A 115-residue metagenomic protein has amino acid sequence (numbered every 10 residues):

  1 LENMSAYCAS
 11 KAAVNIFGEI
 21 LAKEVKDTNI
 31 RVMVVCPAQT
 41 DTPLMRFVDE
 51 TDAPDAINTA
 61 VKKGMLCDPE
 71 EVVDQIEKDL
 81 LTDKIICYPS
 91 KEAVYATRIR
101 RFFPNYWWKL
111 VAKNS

Functional and structural regions predicted by a protein language model:
L1-S5: Active-site loop immediately N-terminal to the catalytic Tyr-X3-Lys motif of short-chain dehydrogenase/reductase
Y7, N15: Catalytic tyrosine of NAD(P)H-dependent dehydrogenase/reductases that use a Tyr as the general acid/base
S10: Active-site helix of classical SDR
A13, I20-L21, V25: Conserved alpha-helical elements of the SDR catalytic core
K23, D27-K91: SDR active-site lid
K84-S115: A transmembrane-helix-recognition feature enriched in membrane-embedded lipid enzymes and envelope glyco-/phospholipid
